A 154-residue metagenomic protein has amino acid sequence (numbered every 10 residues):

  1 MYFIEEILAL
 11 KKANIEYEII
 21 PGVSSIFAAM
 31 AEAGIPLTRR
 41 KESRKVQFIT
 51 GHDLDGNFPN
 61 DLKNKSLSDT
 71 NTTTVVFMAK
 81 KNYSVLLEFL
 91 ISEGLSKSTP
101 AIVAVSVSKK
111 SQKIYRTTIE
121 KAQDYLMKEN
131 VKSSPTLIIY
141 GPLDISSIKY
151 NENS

Functional and structural regions predicted by a protein language model:
M1-A9, K45, I49, D53-S154: A contiguous loop/helix-start segment that scaffolds small-molecule binding in enzyme catalytic cores
M1-D53: Short glycine-cluster motifs
